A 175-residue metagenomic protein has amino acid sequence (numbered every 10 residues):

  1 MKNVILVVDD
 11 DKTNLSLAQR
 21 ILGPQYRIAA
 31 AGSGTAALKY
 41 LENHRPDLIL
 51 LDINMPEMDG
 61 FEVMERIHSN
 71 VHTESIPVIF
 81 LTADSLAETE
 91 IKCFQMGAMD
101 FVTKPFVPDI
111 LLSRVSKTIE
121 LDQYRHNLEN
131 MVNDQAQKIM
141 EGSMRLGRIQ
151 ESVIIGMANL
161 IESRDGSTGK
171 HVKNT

Functional and structural regions predicted by a protein language model:
D11-A29, K39: Two-component/phosphorelay signaling modules centered on CheY-like receiver
L15, P56, E74, L86 (+1 more regions): The feature encodes the CheY-like receiver
A30-K39, G60: Helix N-cap/capping motif at the beta->alpha junctions
H44-L50: Active-site beta3 strand of CheY-like receiver
M55, I67: Receiver (REC) domain active-site loop signature in two-component systems and cognate sites in sensor histidine kinases
E88-T89, V102-I119: C-terminal output helix
S113, Q123-I155, G166, K170: Amphipathic alpha-helical coiled-coil "transmission" helices that mediate dimerization and conformational coupling
